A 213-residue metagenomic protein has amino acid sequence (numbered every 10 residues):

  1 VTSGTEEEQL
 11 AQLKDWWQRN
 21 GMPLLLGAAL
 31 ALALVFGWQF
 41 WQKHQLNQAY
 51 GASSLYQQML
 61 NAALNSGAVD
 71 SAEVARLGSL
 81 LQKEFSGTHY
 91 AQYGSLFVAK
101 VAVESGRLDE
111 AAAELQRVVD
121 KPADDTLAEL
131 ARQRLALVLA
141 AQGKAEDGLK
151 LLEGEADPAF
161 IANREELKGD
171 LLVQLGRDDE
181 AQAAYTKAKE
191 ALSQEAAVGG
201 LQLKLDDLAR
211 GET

Functional and structural regions predicted by a protein language model:
V1-L30: N-terminal positive-inside, membrane-proximal cytosolic segments immediately preceding the first
A68-S71, L108, A145, D178: TPR-repeat structural position
Q82-A91, S105, V119-A128, E155-N163 (+1 more regions): Short solvent-exposed coil/turn linkers within tandem alpha-helical repeat scaffolds
